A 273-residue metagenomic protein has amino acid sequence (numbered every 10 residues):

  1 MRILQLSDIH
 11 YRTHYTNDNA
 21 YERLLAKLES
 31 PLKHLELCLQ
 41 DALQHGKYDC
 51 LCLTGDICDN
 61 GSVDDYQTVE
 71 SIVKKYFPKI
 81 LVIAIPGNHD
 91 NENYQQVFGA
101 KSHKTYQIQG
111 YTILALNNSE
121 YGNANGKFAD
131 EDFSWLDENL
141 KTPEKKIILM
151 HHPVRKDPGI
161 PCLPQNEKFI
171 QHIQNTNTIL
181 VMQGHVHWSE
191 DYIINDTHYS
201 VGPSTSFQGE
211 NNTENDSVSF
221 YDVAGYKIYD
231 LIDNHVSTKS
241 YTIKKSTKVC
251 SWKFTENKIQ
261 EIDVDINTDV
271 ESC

Functional and structural regions predicted by a protein language model:
M1-Q67, A100, K141-T142, K156: N-terminal active-site segment of His-dependent metallophosphoesterases
R2-T16, G110-E120, I147-H151, T197-P203 (+1 more regions): Active-site-proximal beta-strand elements of phosphoester/diester hydrolases
Q5-S7, C50-G55, L81-N88, N117 (+4 more regions): Active-site neighborhood of phospho(di)ester-bond hydrolases with catalytic His/Asp-centered motifs
H10-Y15, D59-D64, T68, N88-Y94 (+4 more regions): Active-site environment of divalent metal-dependent phosphoester hydrolases
L28, I108-K146, I160-K168, Q260-D269: Binuclear metal-dependent hydrolase catalytic cores centered on His/Asp/Glu-rich metal-binding motifs
L37-C38, V69, D90-K104, D132-L136: Alpha-helical scaffolding within the catalytic cores of extracellular/periplasmic polymer-degrading hydrolases
P161-D230: Conserved beta-sheet core of the metallophosphoesterase superfamily
A224-C273: A short C-terminal boundary segment appended to hydrolase-like catalytic domains
